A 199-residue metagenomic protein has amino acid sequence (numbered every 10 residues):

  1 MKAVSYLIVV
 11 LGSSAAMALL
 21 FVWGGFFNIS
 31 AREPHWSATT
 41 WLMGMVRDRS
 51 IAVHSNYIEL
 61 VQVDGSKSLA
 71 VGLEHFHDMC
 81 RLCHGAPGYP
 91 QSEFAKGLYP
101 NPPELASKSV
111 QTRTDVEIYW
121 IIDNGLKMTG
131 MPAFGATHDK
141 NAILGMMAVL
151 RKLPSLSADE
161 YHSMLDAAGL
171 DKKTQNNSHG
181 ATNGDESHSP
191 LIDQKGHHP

Functional and structural regions predicted by a protein language model:
K2-A70, E93-F94, F134-V149, A167-H198: Periplasmic c-type cytochrome electron-transfer domains
V10, F27-E33, L73-C80, P100-S107: Short, mixed-charge, low-aromatic patches
A38-G44, H84-P90, Q111-V116: Short, functional N-terminal and low-complexity linear motifs
S66-Y89, I118-W120, N124, N176 (+1 more regions): Sequence/structural segment immediately N-terminal to covalent heme-attachment motifs in c-type and related
A70-H77, R81, Q91, T112-E117 (+3 more regions): Sequence context surrounding c-type heme c attachment/ligation sites in exported
G97-S155, P199: Extracytoplasmic electron-transfer domains, predominantly the class I c-type cytochrome c fold
V149-S163, L170: Long amphipathic alpha-helical scaffold regions
